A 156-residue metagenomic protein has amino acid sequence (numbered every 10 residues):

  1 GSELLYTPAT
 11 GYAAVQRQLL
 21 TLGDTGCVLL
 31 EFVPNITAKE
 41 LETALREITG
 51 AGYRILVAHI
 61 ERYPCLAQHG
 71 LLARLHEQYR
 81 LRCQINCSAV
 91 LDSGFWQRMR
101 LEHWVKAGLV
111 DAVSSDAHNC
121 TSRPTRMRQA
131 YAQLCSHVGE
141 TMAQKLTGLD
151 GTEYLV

Functional and structural regions predicted by a protein language model:
G1-Q84: Extended substrate/RNA-proximal surfaces in nucleic-acid metabolism proteins
L5-T7, R62-L66, V90-S93, H118-R123: Active-site environment of divalent metal-dependent phosphoester hydrolases
V28-L30, L91-G94: Extended, charge-rich low-complexity interaction segments
F32, C87, A117: Short glycine-centered, acidic/aromatic-flanked micro-motifs in structured strand/loop junctions that mark active-site
I60, P124, A130: Active-site-adjacent betaalpha module
G94-H103: Short loop-to-alpha-helix "cap/lid" segments that border enzyme active sites across diverse enzyme classes
L109-T125: Short acidic/histidine-rich active-site segments
M127-V156: Mid-to-C-terminal alpha-helical segments outside catalytic/metal-binding sites
